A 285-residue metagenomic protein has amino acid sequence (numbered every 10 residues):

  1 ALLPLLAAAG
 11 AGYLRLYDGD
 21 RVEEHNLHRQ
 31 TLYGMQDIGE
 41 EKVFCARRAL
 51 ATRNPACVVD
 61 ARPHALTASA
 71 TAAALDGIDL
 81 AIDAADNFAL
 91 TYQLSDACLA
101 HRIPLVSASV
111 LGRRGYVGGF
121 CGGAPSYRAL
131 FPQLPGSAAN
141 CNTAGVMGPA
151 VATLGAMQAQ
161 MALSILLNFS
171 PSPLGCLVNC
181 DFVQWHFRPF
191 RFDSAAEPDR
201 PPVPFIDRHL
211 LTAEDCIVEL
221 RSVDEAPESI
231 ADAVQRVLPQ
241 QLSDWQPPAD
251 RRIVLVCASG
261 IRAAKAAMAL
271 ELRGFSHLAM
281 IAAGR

Functional and structural regions predicted by a protein language model:
A1-R285: Adenine nucleotide-associated cytosolic modules
